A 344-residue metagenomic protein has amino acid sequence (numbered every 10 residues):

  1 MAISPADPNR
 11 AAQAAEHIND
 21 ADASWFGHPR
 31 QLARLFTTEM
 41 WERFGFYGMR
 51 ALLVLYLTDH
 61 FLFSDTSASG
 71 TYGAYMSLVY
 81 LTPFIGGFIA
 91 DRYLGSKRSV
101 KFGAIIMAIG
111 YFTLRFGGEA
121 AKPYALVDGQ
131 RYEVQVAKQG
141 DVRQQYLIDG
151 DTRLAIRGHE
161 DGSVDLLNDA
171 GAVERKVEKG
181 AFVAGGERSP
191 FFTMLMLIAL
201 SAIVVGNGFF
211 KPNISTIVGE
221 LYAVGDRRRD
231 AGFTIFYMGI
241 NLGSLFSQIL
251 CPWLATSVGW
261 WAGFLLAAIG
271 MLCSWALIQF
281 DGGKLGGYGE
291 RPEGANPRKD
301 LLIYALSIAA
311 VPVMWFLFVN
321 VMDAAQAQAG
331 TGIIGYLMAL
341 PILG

Functional and structural regions predicted by a protein language model:
M1-H28, Q130-H159, L166, F182-E187 (+2 more regions): Intracellular loop-helix junctions on the cytosolic face of multi-pass helical membrane proteins
S24-H60, A68, S201-A202, A309-V313: Pair of pore-lining "gating" transmembrane helices in MFS-fold secondary transporters
M40, Y124-K138, D169-A170, K176-F210: Hydrophobic core of transmembrane alpha-helices in multi-pass small-molecule transporters, especially MFS/SLC-type
M49-T71, G219, M322-T331, G335: Short amphipathic helix-loop junctions that connect adjacent transmembrane helices in Major Facilitator Superfamily/SLC
L57-T58, I89-Y93, L250-V258: Interfacial helix-cap and linker-helix signal at transmembrane-aqueous boundaries of multi-pass secondary transporters
G73-D91, G110, K211, L245-S247: Central cavity-lining transmembrane alpha-helices of secondary-active solute carriers, predominantly the Major
R98-L114: Structural signature of the two symmetry-related core transmembrane helices
F209-A223: Intracellular juxtamembrane helix-capping segments at the cytosolic ends of symmetry-related transmembrane helices
